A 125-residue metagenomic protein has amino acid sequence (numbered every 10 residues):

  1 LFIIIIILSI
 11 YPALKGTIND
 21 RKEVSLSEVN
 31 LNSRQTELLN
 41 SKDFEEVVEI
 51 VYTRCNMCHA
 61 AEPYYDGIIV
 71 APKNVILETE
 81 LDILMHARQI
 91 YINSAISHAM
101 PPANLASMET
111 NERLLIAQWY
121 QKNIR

Functional and structural regions predicted by a protein language model:
L1-R125: Aromatic- and Gly/Pro-enriched helix-to-coil junctions and flexible linker segments
